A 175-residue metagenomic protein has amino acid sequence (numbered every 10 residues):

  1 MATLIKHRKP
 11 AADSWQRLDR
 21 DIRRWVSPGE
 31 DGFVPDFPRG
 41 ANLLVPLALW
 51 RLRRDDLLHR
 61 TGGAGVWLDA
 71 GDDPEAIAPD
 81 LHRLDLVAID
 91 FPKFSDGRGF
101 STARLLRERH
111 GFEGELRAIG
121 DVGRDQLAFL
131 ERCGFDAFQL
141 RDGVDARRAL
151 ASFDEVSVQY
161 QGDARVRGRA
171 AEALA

Functional and structural regions predicted by a protein language model:
R17-T61, G65: A positional/architectural concept
D56-T61, E75-R83: Acidic (Asp/Glu)-rich catalytic clusters
H59-V66, L105-A118: Short beta-strand/loop segments at the ligand-binding rim of alpha/beta enzyme cores
V66-D69, P74-P79, R124-A137: Catalytic cores of alpha/beta
H82-K93: Short, glycine-/small-residue-enriched flexible loop/hinge segments at domain edges that mediate gating
C133-D154: Glycine-rich phosphate-binding active-site loops on the catalytic face of alpha/beta enzymes
R147-A175: C-terminal helical cap(s) of enzyme catalytic domains, especially alpha/beta-barrels
